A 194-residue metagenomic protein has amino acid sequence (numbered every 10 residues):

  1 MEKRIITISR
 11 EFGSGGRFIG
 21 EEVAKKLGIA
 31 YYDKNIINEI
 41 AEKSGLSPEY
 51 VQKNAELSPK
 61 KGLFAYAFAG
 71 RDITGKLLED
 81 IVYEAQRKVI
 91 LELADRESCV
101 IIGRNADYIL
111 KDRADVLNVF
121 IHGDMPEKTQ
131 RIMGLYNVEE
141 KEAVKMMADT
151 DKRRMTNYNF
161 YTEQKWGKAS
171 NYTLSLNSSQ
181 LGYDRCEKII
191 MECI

Functional and structural regions predicted by a protein language model:
E2-E11, E97: Pre-Walker A (Motif I) flank of P-loop NTPase domains
I8-E21: Glycine-rich phosphate-binding P-loop
A30-A41: Short beta-strand-centered segment that lines the nucleotide-binding/catalytic pocket of NTP-utilizing
A41-S98: ATP-dependent small-molecule kinase phosphotransfer cores that center on conserved nucleotide phosphate-binding segments
P59-Y66, E139-D184: Small-molecule kinase domains that catalyze NTP-dependent phosphoryl transfer to phosphate-bearing small molecules
R87, Y183-M191: Short, amphipathic alpha-helical "lid/cap" segments that border enzyme active or binding sites
L93, I109-D112: RNA pseudouridine synthases
D112-G134, E140-A148: Conserved phosphate-donor/acceptor-positioning beta-strand/loop module used by diverse small-molecule
